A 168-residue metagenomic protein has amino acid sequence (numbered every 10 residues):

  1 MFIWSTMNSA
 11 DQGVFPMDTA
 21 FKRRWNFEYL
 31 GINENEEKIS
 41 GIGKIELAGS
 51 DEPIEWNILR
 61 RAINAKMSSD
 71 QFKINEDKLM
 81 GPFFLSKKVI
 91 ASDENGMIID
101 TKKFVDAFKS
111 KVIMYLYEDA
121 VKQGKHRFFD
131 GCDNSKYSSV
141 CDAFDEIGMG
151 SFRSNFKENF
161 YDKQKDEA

Functional and structural regions predicted by a protein language model:
M1-A168: C-terminal regulatory/interaction module of P-loop NTP-utilizing enzymes
